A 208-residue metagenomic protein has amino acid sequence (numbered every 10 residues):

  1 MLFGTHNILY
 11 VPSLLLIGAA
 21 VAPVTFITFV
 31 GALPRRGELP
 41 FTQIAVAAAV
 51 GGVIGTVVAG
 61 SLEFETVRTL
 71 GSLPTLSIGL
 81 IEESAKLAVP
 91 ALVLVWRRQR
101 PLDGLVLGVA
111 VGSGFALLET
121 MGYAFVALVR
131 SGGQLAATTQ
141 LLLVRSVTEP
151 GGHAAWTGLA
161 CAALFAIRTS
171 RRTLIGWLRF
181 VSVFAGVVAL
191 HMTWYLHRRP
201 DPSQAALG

Functional and structural regions predicted by a protein language model:
M1-G208: Hydrophobic alpha-helical segments at protein termini of multi-pass membrane proteins
